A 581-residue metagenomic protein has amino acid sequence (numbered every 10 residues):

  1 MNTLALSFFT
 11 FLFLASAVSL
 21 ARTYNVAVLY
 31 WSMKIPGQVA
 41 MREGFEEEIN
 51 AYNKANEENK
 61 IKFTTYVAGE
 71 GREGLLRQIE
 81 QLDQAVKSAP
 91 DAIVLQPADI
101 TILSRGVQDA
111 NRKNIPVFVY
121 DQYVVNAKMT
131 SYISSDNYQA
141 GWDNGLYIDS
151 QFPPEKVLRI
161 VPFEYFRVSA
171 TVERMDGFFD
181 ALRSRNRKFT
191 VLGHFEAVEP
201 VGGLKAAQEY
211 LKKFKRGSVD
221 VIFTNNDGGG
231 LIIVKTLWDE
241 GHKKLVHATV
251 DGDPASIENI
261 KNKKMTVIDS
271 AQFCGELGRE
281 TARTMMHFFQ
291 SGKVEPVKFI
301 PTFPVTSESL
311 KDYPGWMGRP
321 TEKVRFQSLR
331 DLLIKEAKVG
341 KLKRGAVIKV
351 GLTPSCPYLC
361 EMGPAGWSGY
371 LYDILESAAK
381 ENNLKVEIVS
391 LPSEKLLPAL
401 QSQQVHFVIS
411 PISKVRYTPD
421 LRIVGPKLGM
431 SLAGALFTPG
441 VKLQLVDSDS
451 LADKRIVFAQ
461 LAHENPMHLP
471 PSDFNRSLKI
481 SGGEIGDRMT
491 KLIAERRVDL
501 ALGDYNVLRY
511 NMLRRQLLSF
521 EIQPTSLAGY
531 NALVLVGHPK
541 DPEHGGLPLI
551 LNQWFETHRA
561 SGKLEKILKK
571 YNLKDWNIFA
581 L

Functional and structural regions predicted by a protein language model:
R22-T23, L182, F273-E336, I578-L581: Hinge/cleft segment of the Venus flytrap/periplasmic-binding protein
V26-I35, R42-E46, D143-H194, M285 (+1 more regions): An alpha-beta-alpha
Y30-E43, F63-R77, D99, Q122 (+6 more regions): Hinge/beta->alpha junction and helix N-cap segments in small-molecule ligand-binding domains
K60-T64, K338-P419, G482: Extracytoplasmic small-molecule ligand-binding "clamshell" domains of the periplasmic binding protein/Venus flytrap
D83-N111, F178, L192, E196-N259 (+1 more regions): Hydrophobic alpha-helical
I100-Q139, D253-T266: Flexible loop/hinge segments that line or gate small-molecule binding clefts
D251-P254, V297-T302, T306, T353-P354 (+3 more regions): Periplasmic-binding protein-like
E376, V389-S450, H463-E464, P524-A528: Acidic, polar ligand-binding/catalytic clefts
